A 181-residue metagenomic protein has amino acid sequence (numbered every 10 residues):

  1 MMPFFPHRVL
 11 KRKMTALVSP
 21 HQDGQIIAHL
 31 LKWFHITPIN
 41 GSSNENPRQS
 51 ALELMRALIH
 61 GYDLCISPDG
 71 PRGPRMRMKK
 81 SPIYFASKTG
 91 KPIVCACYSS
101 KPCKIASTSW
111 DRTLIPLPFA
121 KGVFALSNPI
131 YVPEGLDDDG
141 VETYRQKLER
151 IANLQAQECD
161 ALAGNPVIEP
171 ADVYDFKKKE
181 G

Functional and structural regions predicted by a protein language model:
M1-E45, T89, K104-A106: Catalytic core of membrane glycerolipid acyltransferases/transacylases, capturing the structured, soluble-facing
L10-K11, W33, L52, R56-G181: Non-catalytic C-terminal accessory region of glycerolipid acyltransferases and related lyso-lipid remodeling enzymes
G24, R48-M55: Short, well-ordered alpha-helical scaffold segments within catalytic/effector domains
N44-R48, R75: A conditional alpha-helix N-cap/helix-loop micro-motif detector
